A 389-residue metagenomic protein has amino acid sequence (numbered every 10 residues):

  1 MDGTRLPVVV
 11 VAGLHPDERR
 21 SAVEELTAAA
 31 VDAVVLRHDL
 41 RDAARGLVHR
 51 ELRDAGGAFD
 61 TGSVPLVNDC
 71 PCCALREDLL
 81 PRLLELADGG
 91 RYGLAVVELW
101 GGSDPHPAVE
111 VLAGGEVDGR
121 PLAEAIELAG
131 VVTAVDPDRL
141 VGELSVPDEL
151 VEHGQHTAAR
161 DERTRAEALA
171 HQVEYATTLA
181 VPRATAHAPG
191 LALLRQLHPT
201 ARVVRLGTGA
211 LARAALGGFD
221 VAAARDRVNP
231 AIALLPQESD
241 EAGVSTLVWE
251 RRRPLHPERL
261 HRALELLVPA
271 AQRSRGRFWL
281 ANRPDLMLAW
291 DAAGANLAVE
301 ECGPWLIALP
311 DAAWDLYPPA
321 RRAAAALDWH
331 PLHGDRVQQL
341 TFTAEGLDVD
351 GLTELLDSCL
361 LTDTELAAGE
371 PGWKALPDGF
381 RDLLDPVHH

Functional and structural regions predicted by a protein language model:
D2, A87, P331-D335: Short glycine/proline-enriched loop/turn "hinge" motifs that connect secondary-structure elements and lie
D2-V8, L128, A242, R336-V337: A short, charged/proline- and glycine-enriched loop that marks the coil->beta-strand transition at the N-terminal
L6-D17, S21-G130, R139-E143, L150-A158: Nucleotide-state-sensitive switch-loop elements of NTP-binding domains
R19-S21, H187-L191, L255-R259, L347-E354: Short, conserved charged micro-motifs
V31, A43-R45, L122-A123, T133 (+3 more regions): C-terminal accessory "lid"/substrate-recognition subdomains
L266-R273, D357-A367: A common structural junction motif
F342: Flexible loop/N-cap segments at domain edges
D348-G351, L355-S358, P377-P386: Extended hydrophobic packing segments that form well-structured cores
